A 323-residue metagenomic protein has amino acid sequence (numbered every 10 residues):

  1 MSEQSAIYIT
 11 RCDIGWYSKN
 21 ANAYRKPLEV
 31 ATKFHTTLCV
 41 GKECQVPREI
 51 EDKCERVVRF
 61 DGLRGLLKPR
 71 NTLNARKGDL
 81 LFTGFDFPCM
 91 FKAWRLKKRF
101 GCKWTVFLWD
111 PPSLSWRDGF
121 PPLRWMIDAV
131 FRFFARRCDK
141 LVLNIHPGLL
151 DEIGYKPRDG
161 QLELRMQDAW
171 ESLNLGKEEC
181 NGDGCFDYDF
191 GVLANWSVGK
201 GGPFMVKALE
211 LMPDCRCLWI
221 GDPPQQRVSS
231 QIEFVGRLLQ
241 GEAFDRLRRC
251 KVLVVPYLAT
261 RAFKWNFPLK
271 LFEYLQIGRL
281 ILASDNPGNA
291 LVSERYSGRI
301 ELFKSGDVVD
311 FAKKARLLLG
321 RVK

Functional and structural regions predicted by a protein language model:
I7-I9, N181-K200, V206-E210, L218: Conserved donor-binding/catalytic core segment of Leloir-type glycosyltransferases
I9-L28, G84-D86, S197-K200, A262: A short, glycine/small-residue-rich beta-strand->loop->alpha-helix junction that serves as a flexible
Y17-S18, S197-K200, G241-R246, L253-E273 (+2 more regions): Nucleotide-sugar-dependent
K26-L28, R70-N71, F91, R95-R99 (+2 more regions): Membrane-proximal helix-turn-helix segments that form the acceptor-binding/catalytic region of lipid-linked
K42-E43, R124, D128-Q161, D168-W170 (+1 more regions): A short, active-site helix/loop in glycosyltransferases that binds the activated sugar's phosphate group
N71-C89, C102-T105: Short N-terminal targeting/anchoring amphipathic segment
C215, G221-R249: Nucleotide-activated donor-binding/catalytic signature segment of Leloir-type glycosyltransferases, i.e., the conserved
E294, I300-V308, L317-V322: Conserved acidic donor-binding segment of nucleotide-sugar-dependent glycosyltransferases
